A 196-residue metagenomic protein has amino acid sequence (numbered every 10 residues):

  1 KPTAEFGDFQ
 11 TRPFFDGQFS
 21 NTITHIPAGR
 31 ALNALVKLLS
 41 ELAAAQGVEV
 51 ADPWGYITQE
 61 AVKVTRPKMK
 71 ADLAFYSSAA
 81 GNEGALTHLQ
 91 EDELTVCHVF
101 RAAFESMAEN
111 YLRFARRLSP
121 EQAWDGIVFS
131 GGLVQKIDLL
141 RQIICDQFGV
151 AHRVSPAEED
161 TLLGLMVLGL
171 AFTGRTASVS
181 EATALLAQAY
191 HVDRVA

Functional and structural regions predicted by a protein language model:
K1-V128, Q135-R194: Active-site core segments that coordinate phosphate-bearing ligands/cofactors across diverse enzyme families
